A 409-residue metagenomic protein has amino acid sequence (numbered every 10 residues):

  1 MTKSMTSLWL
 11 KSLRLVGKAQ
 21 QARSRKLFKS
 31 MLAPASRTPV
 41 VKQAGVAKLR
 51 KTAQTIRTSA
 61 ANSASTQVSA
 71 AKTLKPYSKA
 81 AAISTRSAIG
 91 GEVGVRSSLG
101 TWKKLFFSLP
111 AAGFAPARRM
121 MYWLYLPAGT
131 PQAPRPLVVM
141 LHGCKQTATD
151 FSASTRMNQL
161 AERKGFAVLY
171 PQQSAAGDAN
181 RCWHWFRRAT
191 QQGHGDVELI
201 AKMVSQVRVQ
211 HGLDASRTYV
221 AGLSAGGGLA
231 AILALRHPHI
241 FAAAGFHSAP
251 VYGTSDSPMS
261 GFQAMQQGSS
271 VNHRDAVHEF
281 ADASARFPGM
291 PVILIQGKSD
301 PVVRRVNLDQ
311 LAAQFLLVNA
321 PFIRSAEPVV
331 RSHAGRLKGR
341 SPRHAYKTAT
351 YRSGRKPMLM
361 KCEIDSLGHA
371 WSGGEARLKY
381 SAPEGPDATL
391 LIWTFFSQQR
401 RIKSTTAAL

Functional and structural regions predicted by a protein language model:
M1-L137, T149-D150, T155, A221 (+8 more regions): A domain-start/cap signature at the N-terminus of enzymes
T130-R135, L141-A179, T254, A370: Short substrate-entry loop that stabilizes the transition state in hydrolases
V139-K145, S248, Q296, D365: The conserved beta1-alpha1 loop
Q172-G195: Cap/lid segment of the alpha/beta-hydrolase catalytic domain
A189-H211, I232: Alpha/beta-hydrolase active-site loop
V209-Q210, A215-R286, P301: Primarily recognizes the serine-hydrolase "nucleophile elbow" in alpha/beta-hydrolase and SGNH/GDSL folds
L294-Q296, D300: Short beta-strand/loop motif that positions the catalytic acidic residue of the alpha/beta-hydrolase fold
V302-N307, S372: Conserved alpha/beta-hydrolase "acid-adjacent" motif
